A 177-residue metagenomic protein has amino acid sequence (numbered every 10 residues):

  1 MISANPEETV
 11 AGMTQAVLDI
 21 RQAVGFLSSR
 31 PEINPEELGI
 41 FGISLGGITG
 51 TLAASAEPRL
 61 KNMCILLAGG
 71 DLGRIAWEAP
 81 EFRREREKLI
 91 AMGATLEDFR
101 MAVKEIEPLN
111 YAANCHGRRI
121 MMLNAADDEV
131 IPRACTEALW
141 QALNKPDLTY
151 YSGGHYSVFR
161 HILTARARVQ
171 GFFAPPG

Functional and structural regions predicted by a protein language model:
M1-L18, F82: Cap/lid segment of the alpha/beta-hydrolase catalytic domain
P31-I43: Alpha/beta-hydrolase fold nucleophile elbow
G42-G46, G50: Gly/Ala-rich beta-loop-alpha elbow adjacent to hydrolase catalytic centers
T51-L96, Y150, R160: Hydrolase active-site cap/lid region
L96-A112: Active-site nucleophile elbow and catalytic-triad environment of alpha/beta-hydrolase enzymes
C115-H116, M121-N124, D128: Short beta-strand/loop motif that positions the catalytic acidic residue of the alpha/beta-hydrolase fold
E129-C135: Conserved alpha/beta-hydrolase "acid-adjacent" motif
G154-R166: Catalytic histidine-centered segment of alpha/beta-hydrolase-like enzymes
